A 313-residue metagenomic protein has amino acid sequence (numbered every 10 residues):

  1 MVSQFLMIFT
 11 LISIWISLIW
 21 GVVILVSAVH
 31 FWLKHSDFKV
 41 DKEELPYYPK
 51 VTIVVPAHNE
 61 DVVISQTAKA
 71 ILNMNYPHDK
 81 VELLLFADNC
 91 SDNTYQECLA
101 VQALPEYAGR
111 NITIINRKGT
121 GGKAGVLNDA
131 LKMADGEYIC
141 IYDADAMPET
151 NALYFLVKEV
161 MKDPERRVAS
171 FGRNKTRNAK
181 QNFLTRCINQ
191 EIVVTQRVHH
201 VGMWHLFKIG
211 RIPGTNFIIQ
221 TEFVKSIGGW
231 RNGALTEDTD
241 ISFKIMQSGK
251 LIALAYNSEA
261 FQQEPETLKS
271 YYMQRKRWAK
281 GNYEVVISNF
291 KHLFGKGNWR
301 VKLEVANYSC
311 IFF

Functional and structural regions predicted by a protein language model:
M1-Y47: N-terminal membrane-anchoring/stem segments of glycan-assembly enzymes
P49-T52, E82, K225, D240: Cell-envelope/extracellular polymer assembly enzymes that use nucleotide-activated donors
S65, D92-V101, N151: Acidic helix N-cap motif at the loop->helix transition within catalytic regions of sugar-transfer enzymes
K69-K80: Short, acidic, metal-binding catalytic loop of nucleotide-sugar glycosyltransferases
H78, A87-Q96, G119-T120: A conserved acidic beta->alpha catalytic loop
Q102, E106-G109, I115-N116, G122-K132 (+4 more regions): Long helical/loop segments within the catalytic core of UDP-sugar-dependent glycosyltransferases, especially the large
G233, S242-F261: Catalytic donor-sugar/metal-binding loop of nucleotide-sugar-dependent glycosyltransferases
